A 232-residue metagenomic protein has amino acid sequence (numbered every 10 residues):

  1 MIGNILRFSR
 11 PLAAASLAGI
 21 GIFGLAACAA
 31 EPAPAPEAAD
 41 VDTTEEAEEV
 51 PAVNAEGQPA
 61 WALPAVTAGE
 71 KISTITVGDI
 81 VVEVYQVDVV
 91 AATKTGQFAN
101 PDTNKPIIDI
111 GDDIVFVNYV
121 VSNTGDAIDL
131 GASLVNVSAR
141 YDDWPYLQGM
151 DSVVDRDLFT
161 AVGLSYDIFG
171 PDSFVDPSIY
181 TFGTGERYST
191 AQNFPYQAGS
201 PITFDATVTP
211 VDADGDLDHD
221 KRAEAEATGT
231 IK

Functional and structural regions predicted by a protein language model:
I2-S16: Bacterial N-terminal signal peptides that target proteins for export
F23-A27: C-terminal motif of bacterial Sec signal peptides marking the signal peptidase cleavage site
C28-A52: Short, low-complexity, disordered segments immediately C-terminal to signal peptides in bacterial exported proteins
E45, E49-V50, A55, F169-K232: Surface-exposed edge beta-strand/loop patches
E48-A92: A eukaryote-biased signal for short, well-structured alpha-helical docking elements
A92-F116, A127-D129, T181-G183: Short, solvent-exposed beta-strand/turn "edge" segments of beta-rich domains on protein surfaces
V120-G125: Asparagine-centered strand-capping/turn motif at beta-strand->loop junctions
A127-F182, G229: The feature marks short-to-medium sequence segments in extracytoplasmic or secretory-pathway proteins
